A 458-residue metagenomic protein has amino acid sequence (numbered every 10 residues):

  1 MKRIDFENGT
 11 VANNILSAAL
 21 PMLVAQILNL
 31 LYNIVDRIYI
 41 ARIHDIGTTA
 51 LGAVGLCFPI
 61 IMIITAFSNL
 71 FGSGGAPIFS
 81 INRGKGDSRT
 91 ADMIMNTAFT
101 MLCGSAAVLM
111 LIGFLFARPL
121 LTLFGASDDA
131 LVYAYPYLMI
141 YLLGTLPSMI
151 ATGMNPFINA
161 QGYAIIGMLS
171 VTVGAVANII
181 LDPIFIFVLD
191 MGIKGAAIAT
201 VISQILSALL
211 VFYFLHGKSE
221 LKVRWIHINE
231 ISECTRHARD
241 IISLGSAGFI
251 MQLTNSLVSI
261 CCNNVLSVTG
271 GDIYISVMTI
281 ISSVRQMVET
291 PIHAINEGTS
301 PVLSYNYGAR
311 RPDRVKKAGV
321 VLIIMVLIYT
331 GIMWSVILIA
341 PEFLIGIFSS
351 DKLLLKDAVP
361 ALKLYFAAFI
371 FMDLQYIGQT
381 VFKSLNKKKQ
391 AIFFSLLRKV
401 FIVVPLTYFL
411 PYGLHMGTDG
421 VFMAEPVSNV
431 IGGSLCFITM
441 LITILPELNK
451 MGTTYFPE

Functional and structural regions predicted by a protein language model:
M1-A19, F79-G144, D190-G245, L303-A368 (+1 more regions): Short alpha-helical transmembrane segments in multi-pass integral membrane proteins
F6-I46, P59-G74, I78, C103-M110 (+5 more regions): N-terminal transmembrane alpha-helices
S17-D36, I140, G174, S203-S207 (+4 more regions): Transmembrane helical elements of multi-pass membrane transporters/channels
L23, I27, L31, V35 (+17 more regions): Generic alpha-helical transmembrane segments of integral inner-membrane proteins, especially permease/transport modules
I27, L31-L51, L121-D128, I184-M191 (+5 more regions): Helix-terminus/linker motif at the lipid-water interface of multi-pass membrane proteins
I40-M62, D129-Y133, I193-K194, H237-L244 (+5 more regions): Interfacial/gating helices of multi-pass transporter permease domains
L51-L111, S148-G167, N263, I275-S335 (+2 more regions): Small-residue-rich hydrophobic transmembrane alpha-helices
G72, Y141-N159, G167-N178, A196-V211 (+5 more regions): Short runs within selected transmembrane alpha-helices of multi-pass transporters and secretion channels
